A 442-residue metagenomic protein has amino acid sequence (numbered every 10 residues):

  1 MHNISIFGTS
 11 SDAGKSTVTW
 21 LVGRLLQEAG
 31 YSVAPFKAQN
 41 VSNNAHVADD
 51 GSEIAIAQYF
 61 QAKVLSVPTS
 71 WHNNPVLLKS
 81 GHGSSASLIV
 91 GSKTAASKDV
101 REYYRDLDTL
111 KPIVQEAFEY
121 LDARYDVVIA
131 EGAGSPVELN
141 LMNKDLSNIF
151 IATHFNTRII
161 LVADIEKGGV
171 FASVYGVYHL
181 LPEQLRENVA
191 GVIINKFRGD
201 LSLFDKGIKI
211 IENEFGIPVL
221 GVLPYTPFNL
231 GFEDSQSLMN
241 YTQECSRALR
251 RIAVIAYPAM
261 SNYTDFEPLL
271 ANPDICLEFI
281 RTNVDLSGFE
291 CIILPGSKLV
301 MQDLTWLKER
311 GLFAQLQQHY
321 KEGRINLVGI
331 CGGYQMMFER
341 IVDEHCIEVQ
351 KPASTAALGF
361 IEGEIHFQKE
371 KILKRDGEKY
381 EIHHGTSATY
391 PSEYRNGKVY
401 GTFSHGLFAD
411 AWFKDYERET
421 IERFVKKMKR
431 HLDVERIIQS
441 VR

Functional and structural regions predicted by a protein language model:
M1-Y320, N326, G377-R442: Flexible phosphate-sensing "switch/lid" loops adjacent to ATP/NTP-binding sites across phosphate-transfer
G323-R324, G333: Short glycine-dipeptide loop
V328-I330, Q350: Conserved helicase C-terminal RecA-like lobe
I330-M337: Glycine-rich nucleophile elbow surrounding the catalytic serine of serine-hydrolase chemistry
F338-G377: A conserved active-site-flanking secondary-structure segment within enzyme catalytic domains
